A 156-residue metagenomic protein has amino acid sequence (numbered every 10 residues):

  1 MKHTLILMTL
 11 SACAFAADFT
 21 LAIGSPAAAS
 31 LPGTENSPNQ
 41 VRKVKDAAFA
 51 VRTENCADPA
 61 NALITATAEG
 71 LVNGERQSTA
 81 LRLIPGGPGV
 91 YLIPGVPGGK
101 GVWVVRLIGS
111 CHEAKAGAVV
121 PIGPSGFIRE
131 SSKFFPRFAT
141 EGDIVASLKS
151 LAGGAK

Functional and structural regions predicted by a protein language model:
H3-C13: Sec-dependent N-terminal signal peptides
A17-K156: N-terminal soluble domains immediately following signal/targeting peptides that reside in extracytoplasmic
